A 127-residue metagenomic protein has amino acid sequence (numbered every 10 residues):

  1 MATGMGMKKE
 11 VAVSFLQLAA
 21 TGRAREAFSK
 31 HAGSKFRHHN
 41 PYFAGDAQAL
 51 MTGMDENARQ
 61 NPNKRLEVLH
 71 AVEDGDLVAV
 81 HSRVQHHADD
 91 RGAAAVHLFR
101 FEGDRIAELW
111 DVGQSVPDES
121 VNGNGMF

Functional and structural regions predicted by a protein language model:
M1-F127: C-terminal and inter-domain tail/linker signature
